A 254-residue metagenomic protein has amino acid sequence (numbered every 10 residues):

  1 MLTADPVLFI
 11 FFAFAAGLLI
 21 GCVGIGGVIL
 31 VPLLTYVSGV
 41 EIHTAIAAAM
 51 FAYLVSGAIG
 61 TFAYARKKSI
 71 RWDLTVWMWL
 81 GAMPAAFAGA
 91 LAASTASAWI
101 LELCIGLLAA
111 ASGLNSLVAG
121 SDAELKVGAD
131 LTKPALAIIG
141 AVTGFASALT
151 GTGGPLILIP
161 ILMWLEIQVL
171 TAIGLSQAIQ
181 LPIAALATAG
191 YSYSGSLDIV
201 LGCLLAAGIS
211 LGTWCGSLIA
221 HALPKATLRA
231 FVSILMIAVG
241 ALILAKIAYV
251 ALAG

Functional and structural regions predicted by a protein language model:
M1-C22, V28-V37, E41-H43, F62-L149 (+4 more regions): Juxtamembrane transmembrane-helix boundary motif
A48-A63: Transmembrane alpha-helices of multi-pass small-molecule transport proteins
A49-Y53, W79, S176-Q180, L201-A206: Short hydrophobic/aromatic, small-residue-rich stretches within specific transmembrane helices of secondary active
V55-A58, A185, L228: A general structural signal for well-ordered alpha-helical segments in protein cores
T171-L186: Hydrophobic alpha-helical transmembrane segments of multi-pass integral membrane proteins, especially transporters
A189-Y191: Membrane-helix boundary/interface segments in integral membrane proteins
